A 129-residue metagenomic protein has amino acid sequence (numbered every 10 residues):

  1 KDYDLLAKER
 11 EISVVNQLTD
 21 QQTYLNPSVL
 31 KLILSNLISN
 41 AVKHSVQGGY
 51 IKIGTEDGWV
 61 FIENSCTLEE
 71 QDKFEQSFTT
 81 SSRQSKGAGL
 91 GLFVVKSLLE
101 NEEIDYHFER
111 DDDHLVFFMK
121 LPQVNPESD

Functional and structural regions predicted by a protein language model:
L6-V15: Short conserved segments within the C-terminal catalytic ATPase subdomain
Q22-V29: Conserved micro-motifs of the catalytic ATP-binding
A41-V42: Short helix-loop "hinge" at the ATP-lid/N-box region of the Bergerat-fold HATPase_c
G48-G58: Short beta-strand/loop element within the Bergerat-fold HATPase_c
F61-S85: Glycine-rich/acidic phosphate-handling loop/turn and adjacent ATP-lid/helix of nucleotide-binding kinase/ATPase domains
S85-V94: Glycine-rich phosphate-binding loop
V94-E103: Conserved glycine-/histidine-rich ATP-lid loop and adjacent helix of the Bergerat-fold HATPase_c
E102-D111: Glycine-rich ATP-binding loops of the HATPase_c
